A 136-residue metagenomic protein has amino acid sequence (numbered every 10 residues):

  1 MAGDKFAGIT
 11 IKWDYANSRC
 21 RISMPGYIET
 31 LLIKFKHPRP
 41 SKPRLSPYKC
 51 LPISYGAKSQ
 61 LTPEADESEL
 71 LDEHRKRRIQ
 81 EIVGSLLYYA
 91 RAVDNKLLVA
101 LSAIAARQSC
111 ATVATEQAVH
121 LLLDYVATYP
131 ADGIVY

Functional and structural regions predicted by a protein language model:
M1-Y136: Long, low-complexity, charge-biased intrinsically disordered regions
